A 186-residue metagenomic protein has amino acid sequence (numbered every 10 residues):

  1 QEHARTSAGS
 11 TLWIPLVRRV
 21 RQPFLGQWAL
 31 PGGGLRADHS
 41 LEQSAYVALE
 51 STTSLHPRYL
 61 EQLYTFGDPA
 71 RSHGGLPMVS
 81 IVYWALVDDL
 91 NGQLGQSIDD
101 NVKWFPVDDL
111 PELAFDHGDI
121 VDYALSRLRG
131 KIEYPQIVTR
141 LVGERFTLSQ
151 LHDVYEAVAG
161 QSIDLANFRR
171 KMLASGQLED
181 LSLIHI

Functional and structural regions predicted by a protein language model:
Q1-A29: N-terminal strand-loop-strand
E2-H3, R21-F24, R36, D68-A70 (+1 more regions): Short, charged/polar surface micro-motifs in flexible loops or helix N-caps
L30-Q62, Y83, L151: The catalytic Nudix box helix
F66-M78: Acidic pyrophosphate-coordinating catalytic loop
V82-A85, Q93-I132, L141-V154, N167-Q177: NUDIX/MutT-family hydrolases
D153-Q161: Short helix-coil junctions and helix-kink-helix linkers
I184-I186: Conserved small/polar residues in nucleotide/adenosyl-binding loops
